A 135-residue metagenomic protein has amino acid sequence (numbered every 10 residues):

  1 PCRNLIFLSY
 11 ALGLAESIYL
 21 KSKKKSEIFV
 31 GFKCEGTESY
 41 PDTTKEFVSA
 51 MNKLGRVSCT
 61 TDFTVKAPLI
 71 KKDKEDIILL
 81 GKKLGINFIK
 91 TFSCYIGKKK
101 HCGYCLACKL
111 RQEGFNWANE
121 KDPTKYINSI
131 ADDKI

Functional and structural regions predicted by a protein language model:
P1-I135: Nucleotide-activated chemistry modules centered on ATP-dependent adenylation/adenylyltransferase
